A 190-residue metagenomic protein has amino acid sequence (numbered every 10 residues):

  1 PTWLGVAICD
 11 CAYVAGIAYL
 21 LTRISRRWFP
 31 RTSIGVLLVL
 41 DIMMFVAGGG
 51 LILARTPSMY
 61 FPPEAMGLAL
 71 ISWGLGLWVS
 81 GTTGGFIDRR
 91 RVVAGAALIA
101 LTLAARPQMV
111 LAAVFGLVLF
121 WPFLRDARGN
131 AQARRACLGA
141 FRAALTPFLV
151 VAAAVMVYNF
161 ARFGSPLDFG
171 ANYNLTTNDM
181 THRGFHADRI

Functional and structural regions predicted by a protein language model:
P1-I190: Membrane-proximal envelope and lipid/glycan-remodeling enzymes
